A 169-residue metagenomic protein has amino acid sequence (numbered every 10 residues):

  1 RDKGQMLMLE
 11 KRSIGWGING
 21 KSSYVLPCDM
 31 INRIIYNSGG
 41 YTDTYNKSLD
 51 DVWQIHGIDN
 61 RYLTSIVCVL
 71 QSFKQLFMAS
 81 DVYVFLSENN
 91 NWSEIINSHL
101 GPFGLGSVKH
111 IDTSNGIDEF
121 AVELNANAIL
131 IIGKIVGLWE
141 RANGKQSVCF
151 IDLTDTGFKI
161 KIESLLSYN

Functional and structural regions predicted by a protein language model:
R1-A126, L153, G157-K159, L165-N169: N-terminal accessory segment detector
L130-G144: Short, non-transmembrane amphipathic alpha-helical segments
K145-F150: Conserved short beta-strand edge segments in small beta-sheet-based binding/regulatory domains
